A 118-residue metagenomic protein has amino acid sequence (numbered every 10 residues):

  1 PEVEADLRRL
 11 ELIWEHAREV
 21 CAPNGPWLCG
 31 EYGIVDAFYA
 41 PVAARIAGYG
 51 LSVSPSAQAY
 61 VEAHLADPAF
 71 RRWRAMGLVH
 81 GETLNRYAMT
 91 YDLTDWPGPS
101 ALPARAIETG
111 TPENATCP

Functional and structural regions predicted by a protein language model:
P1-A66, R71: GST-like fold's C-terminal all-alpha helical module
G77-C117: Acidic/histidine-enriched, glycine/proline-rich intrinsically disordered or flexible terminal extensions
